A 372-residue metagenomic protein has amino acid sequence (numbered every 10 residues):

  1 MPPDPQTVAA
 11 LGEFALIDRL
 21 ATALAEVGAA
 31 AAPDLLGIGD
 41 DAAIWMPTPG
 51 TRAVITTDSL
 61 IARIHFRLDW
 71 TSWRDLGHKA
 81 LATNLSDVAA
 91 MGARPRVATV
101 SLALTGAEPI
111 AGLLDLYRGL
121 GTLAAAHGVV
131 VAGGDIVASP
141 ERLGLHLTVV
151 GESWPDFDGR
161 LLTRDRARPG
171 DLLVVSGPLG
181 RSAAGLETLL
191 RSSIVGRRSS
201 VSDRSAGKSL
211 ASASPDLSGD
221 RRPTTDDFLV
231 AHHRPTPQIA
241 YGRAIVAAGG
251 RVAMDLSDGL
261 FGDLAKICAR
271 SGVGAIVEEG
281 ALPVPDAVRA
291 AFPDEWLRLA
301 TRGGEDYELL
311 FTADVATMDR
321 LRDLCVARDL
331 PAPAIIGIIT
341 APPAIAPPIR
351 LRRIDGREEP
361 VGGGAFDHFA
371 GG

Functional and structural regions predicted by a protein language model:
M1-A89, G364-F366: N-terminal glycine-rich phosphate/pyrophosphate-binding loops that anchor nucleotide-derived ligands and cofactors
M1-G28, T51, T71, A107-A132 (+6 more regions): Glycine-/charge-enriched secondary-structure boundary and capping motifs
P3, R191-D227: Intrinsic disorder/low-complexity segments
D41, D171, D306-L309: Short, surface-exposed beta-edge/turn micro-motifs
L60, R96-L190, I338: Glycine-rich anion-binding loops of enzyme active sites
T148-R166, D226-R243, F292: Active-site glycine-rich loop that binds ribose-phosphate moieties when present
L173-G177, R234-L260: Internal active-site segments that recognize and position negatively charged phosphoryl groups and nucleotide moieties
